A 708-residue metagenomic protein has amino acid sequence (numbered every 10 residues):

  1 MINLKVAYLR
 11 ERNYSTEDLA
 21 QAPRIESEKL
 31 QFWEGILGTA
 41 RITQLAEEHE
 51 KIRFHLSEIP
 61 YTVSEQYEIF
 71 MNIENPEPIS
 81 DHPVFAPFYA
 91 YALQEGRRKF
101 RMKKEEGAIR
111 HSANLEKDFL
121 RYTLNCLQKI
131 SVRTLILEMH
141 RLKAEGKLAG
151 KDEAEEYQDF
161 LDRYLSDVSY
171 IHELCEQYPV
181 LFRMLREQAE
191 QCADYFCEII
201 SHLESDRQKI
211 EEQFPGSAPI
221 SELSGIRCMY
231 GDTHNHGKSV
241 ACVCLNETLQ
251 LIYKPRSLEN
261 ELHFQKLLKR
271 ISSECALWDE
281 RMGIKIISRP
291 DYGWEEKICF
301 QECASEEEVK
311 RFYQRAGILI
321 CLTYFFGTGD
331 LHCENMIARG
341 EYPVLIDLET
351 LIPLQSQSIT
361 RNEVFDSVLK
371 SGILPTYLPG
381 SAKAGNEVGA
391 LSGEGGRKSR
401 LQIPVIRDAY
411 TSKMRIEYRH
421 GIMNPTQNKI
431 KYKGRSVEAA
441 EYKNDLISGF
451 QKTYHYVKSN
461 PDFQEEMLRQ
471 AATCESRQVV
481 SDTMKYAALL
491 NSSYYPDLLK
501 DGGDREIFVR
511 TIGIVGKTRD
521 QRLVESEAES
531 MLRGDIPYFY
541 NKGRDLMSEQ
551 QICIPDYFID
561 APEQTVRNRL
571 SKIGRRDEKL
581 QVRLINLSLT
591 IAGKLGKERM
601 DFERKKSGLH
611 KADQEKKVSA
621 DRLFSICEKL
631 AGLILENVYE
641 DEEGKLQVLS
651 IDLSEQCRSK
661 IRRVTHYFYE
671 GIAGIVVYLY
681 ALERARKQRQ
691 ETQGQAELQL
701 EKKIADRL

Functional and structural regions predicted by a protein language model:
M1-V132, L137-H140, K147, F160-E204 (+1 more regions): C-terminal catalytic region of ATP-dependent kinase domains
G96-T328, Y342-V344: Conserved ATP-binding subdomain of kinase catalytic cores across diverse folds
E334-M336: Hydrophobic residue at the +6 position relative to the catalytic HRD Asp in the kinase catalytic loop
A338-G340: Activation-loop N-terminal segment of eukaryotic-like protein kinases
L595-E670, A681, A685, G694: Low-complexity, Ser/Thr/Pro/Gly-enriched N-terminal "stalk/linker" regions
E701-L708: Blade-loop segments of beta-propeller domains
